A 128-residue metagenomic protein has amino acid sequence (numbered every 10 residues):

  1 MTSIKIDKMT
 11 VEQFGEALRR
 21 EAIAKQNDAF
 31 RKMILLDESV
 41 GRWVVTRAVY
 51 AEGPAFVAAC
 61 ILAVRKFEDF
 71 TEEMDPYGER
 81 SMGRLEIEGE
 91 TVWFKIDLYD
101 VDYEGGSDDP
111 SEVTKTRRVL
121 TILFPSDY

Functional and structural regions predicted by a protein language model:
M1-S3: Eukaryotic low-complexity, non-globular regulatory regions
V11-E86: Compact soluble domain cores
S81-Y128: Short, compact, well-ordered microdomains
